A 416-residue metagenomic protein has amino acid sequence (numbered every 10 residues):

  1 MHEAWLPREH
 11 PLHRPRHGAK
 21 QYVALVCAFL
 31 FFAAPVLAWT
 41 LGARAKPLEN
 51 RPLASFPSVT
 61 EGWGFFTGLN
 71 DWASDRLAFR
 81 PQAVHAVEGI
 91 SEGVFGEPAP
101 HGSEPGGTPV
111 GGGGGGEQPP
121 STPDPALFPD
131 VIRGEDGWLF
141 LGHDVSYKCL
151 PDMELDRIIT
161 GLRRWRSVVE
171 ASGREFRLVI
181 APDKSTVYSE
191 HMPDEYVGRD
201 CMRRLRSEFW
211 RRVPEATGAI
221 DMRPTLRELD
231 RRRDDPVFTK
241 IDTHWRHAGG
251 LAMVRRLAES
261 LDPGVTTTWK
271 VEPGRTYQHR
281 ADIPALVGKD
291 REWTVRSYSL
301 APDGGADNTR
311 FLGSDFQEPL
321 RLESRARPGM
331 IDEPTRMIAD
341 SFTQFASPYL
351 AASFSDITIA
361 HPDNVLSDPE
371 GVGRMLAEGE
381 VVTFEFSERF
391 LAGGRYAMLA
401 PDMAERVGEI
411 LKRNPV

Functional and structural regions predicted by a protein language model:
M1-V416: Extracellular glycan-modifying ectodomains
